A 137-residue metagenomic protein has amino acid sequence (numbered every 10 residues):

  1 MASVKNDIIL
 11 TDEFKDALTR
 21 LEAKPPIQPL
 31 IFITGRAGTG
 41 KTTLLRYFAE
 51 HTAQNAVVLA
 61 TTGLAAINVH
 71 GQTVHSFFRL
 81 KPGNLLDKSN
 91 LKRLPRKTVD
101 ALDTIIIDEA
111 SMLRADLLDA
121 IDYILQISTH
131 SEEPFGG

Functional and structural regions predicted by a protein language model:
M1-G137: Conserved ATP-binding/catalytic motifs of P-loop helicase motor domains
